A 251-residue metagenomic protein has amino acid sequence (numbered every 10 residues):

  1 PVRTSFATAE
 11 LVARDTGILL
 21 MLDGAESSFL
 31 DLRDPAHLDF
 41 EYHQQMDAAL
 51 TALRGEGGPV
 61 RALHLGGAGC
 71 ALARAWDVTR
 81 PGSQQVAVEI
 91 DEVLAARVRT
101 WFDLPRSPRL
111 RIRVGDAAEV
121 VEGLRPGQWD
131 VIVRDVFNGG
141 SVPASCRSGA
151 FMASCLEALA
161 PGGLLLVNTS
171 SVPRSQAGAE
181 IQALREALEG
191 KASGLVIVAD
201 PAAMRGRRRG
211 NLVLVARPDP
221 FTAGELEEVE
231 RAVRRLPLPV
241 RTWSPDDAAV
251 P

Functional and structural regions predicted by a protein language model:
P1-A13, S27-P35, T51-A52, A203-P251: SAM/dcSAM-binding transferase cores
V2, R33-G162, R174-S175, I181 (+1 more regions): The AdoMet/dcAdoMet-binding core of the Class I SAM-like
M21-D23, Q44: S-adenosyl-L-methionine
G24, E92, N138, P218-P220: Non-catalytic surface loops within mature trypsin-like serine protease
G24-E26, V136-N138, T169-S171: Short, histidine-centered active-site or binding-site loop motifs used for metal coordination, general acid-base
S107, R111-L124, P143-S148, V167 (+3 more regions): A short, terminal or domain-edge coil/loop segment
P143, G149-E225: C-terminal substrate-binding/active-site "lid" region of AdoMet-derived donor-dependent transferases
